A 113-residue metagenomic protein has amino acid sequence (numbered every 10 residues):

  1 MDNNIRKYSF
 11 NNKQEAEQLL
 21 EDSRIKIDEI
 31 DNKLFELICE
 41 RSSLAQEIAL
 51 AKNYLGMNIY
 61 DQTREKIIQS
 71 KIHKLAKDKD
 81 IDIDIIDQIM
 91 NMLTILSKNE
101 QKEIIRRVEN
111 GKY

Functional and structural regions predicted by a protein language model:
M1-Y113: Domain-level signature for soluble enzymes in the chorismate/prephenate branch of the shikimate pathway
